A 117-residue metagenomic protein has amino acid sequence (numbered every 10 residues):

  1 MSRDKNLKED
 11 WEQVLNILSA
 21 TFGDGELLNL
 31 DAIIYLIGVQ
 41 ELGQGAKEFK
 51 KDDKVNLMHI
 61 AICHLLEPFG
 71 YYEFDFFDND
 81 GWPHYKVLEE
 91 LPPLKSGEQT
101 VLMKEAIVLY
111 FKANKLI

Functional and structural regions predicted by a protein language model:
M1-G23, K112, I117: Long, acidic, intrinsically disordered low-complexity segments
S2-R3, D31-Y35, E90-P93, A113: Intrinsic, low-complexity terminal and presequence regions
R3-L7, W11, G23-E26, V55 (+3 more regions): Intrinsic-disorder-associated interaction segments
F22-L30, K47-L57: Structural motif
G25, E41-Q44, H64-F77, Y110 (+1 more regions): Amphipathic alpha-helical interaction segments
D31-G45, L57-P68, E105: Short, hydrophobic/amphipathic alpha-helical patches that form generic packing surfaces within helical domains
F49-Q99: Amphipathic protein-protein interaction modules
E90-I117: Helix-rich interaction surfaces within compact, conserved domain-sized segments that mediate assembly or partner
